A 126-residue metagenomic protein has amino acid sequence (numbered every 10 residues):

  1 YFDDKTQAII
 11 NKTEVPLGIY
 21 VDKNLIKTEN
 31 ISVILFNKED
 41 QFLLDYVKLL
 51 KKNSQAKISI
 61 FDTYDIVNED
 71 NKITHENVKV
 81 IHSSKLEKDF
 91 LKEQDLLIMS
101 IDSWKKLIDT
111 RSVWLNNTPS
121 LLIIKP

Functional and structural regions predicted by a protein language model:
Y1-P126: Intrinsically disordered or low-complexity boundary/linker segments at protein termini and domain junctions
